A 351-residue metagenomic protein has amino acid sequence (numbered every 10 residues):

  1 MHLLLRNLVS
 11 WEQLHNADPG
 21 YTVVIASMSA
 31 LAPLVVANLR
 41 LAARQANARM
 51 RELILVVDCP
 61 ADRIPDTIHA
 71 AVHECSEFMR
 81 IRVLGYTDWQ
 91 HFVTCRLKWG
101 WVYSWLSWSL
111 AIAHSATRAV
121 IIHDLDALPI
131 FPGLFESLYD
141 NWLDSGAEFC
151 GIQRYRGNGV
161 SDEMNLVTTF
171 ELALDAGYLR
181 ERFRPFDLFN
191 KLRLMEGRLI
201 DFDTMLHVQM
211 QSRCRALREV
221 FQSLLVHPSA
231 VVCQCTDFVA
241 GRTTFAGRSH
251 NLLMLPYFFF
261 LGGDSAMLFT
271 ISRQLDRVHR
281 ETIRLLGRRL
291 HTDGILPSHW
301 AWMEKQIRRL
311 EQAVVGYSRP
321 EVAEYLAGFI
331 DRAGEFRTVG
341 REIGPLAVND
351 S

Functional and structural regions predicted by a protein language model:
Y21-L31, Q45, V56-D58: A conserved hydrophobic helix/loop-capping motif in glycosyltransferases and polysaccharide synthases
L31-A46, T67: Short, well-formed alpha-helical segments that are part of the catalytic scaffolds of diverse glycosyltransferases
R63-H114: Active-site-proximal specificity loops/subdomain of glycosyltransferases
V120: Short aromatic/hydrophobic "clamp" motif used to bind/position activated sugar donors
D124-L128: The conserved acidic donor/metal-binding loop of glycosyltransferases
P132-N158: Conserved donor-nucleotide/metal-binding helix-loop-beta segment in metal-dependent transferases, i.e., the alpha-helix
E171-Q274: Catalytic core and acceptor-binding pocket of nucleotide-sugar-dependent glycosyltransferases
M267-S351: Terminal low-complexity segments of carbohydrate-biosynthetic enzymes
